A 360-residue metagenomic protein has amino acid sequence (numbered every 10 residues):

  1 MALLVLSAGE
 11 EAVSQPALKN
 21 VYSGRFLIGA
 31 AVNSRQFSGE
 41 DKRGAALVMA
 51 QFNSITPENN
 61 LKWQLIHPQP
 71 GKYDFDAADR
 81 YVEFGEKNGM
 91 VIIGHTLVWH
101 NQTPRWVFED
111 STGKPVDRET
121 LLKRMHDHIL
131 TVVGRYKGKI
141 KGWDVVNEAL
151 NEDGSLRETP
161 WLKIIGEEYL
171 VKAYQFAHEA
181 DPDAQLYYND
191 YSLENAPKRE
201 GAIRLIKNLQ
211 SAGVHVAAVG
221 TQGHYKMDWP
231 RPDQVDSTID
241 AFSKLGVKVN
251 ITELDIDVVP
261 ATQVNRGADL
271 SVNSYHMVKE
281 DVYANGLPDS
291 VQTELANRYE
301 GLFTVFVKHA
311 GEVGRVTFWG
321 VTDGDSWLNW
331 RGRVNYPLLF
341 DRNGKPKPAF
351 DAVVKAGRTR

Functional and structural regions predicted by a protein language model:
A2-P16: Bacterial Sec-dependent signal peptides at the C-terminal "C-region" and cleavage site
V13-S54, E58: Boundary/entry segment of secreted carbohydrate-active catalytic domains
L18, T103-W106, K114, R135 (+5 more regions): Aromatic-rich peripheral "rim/lid" segments of glycoside hydrolase catalytic domains that contact and position glycan
N20-S23, R43-N53, D79-V91, V133-K137 (+4 more regions): Acidic (Asp/Glu)-rich catalytic clusters
R25-G29, S54-T56, V91-I93, I140-D144 (+4 more regions): Structural preference for beta-strand elements that scaffold enzyme active sites
A31-K42, W63-D76, L150-S155, S192-G201 (+2 more regions): Acidic-and-aromatic substrate-binding clefts and catalytic sites of carbohydrate-active enzymes
R35-A50, K123-V132, K198-L209, Y299-V305: Short, acidic/polar
A50, S54-P68, A77-E194, P260-A261: Substrate-binding cleft and catalytic face of glycoside hydrolase catalytic domains, especially the flexible beta-alpha
